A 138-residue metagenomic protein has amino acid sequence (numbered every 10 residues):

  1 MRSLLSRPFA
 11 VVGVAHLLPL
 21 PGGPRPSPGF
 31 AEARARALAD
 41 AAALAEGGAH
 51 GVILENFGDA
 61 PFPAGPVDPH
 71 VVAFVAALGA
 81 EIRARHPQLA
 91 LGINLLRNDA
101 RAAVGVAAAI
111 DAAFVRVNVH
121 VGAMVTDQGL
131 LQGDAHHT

Functional and structural regions predicted by a protein language model:
R2, R7-P8, G13-V14, P63-I93 (+1 more regions): Alpha-helix-loop-beta-strand connector modules within alpha/beta enzyme cores
V11-A15, V52-L54, L91-L95, V115-V117: Hydrophobic faces of well-ordered beta-strands that scaffold small-molecule active sites in alpha/beta enzyme cores
H16-A39, L91-D99: Active-site mouth loops of central-metabolism enzymes
L17, R101, G105-T138: Conserved anion-binding
R25-R36, P66-F74, G129-G133: Alpha-helix N-cap and loop-to-helix initiation/capping positions
R36-H50, E81-R85: A short, N-terminal amphipathic alpha-helix
G48-F74, V121-G129: Glycine-rich, proline-tolerant flexible connector loops at the mouths of alpha/beta enzymes
I82-R83, Q88-I93, R97-N98, V106-A113: Ligand-binding beta-strand-loop-alpha-helix segment within the catalytic cores of soluble metabolic enzymes
